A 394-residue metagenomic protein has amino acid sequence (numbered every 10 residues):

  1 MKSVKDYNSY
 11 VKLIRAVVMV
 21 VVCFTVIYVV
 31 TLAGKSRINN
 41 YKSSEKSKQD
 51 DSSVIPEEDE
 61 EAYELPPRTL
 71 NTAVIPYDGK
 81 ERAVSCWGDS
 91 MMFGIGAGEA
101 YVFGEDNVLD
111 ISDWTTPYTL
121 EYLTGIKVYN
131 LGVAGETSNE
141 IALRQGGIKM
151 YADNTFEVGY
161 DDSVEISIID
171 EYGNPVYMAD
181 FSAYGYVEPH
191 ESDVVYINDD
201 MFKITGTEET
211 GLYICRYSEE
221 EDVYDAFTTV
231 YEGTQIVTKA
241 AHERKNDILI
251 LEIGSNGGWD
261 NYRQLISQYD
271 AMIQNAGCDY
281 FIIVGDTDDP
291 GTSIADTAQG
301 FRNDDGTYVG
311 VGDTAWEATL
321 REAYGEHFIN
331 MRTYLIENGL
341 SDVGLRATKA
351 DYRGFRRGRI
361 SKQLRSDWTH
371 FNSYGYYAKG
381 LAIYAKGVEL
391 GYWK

Functional and structural regions predicted by a protein language model:
M1-A62: Gram-positive cell-envelope targeting signals
K42, S47-K245, V311, A315: Serine-esterase "nucleophile elbow" of acetyl-processing enzymes
S44-D50, E58-A62, P66, I273-N275 (+1 more regions): Substrate-gating cap/lid alpha-helix
A83-M92, K127-G132, D247-I253, Y280-G285 (+2 more regions): Structural recognition of the beta-strand scaffold that forms the well-ordered cores of secreted hydrolase catalytic
V84, V128, I141, K349-K394: Histidine-centered active-site loop/cap adjacent to the catalytic His in serine esterases/O-acetyl transfer systems
L251-Q264, T287-D288, D305: Surface-exposed cleft-lining segments at the edges of enzyme active sites
R263-D270, G312-T314: Charged helix-capping and loop-helix junction motifs
T333-R359: Mobile gating loops/cap/lid regions near enzyme active sites that modulate substrate access
